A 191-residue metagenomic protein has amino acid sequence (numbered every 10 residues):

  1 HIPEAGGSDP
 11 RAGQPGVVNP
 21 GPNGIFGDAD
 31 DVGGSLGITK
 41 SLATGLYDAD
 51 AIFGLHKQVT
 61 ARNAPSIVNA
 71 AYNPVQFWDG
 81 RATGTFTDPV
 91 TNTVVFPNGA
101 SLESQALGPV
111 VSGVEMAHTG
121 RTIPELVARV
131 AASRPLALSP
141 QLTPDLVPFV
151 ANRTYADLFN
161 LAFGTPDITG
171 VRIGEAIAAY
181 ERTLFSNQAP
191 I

Functional and structural regions predicted by a protein language model:
H1-I191: Periplasmic c-type cytochrome electron-transfer domains
